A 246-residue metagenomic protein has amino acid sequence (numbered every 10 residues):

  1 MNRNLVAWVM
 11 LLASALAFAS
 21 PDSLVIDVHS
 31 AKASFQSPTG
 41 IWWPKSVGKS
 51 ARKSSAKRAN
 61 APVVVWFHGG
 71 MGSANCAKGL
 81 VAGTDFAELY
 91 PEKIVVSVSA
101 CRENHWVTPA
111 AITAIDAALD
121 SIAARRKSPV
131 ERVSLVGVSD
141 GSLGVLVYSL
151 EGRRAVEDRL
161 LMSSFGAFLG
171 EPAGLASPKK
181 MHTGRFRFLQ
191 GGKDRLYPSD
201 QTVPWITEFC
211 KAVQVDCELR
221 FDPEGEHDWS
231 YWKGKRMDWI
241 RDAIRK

Functional and structural regions predicted by a protein language model:
L12-A15: N-terminal signal peptide c-region/cleavage motif recognized by signal peptidases
A17-P62, P109, V138-D140, V147 (+5 more regions): A domain-start/cap signature at the N-terminus of enzymes
K57-A61, W66-W106: Short substrate-entry loop that stabilizes the transition state in hydrolases
A77-F86, G166-K179, P204: Alpha-helical scaffolding within the catalytic cores of extracellular/periplasmic polymer-degrading hydrolases
W106-R126: Alpha/beta-hydrolase active-site loop
R125, E131-K180: Primarily recognizes the serine-hydrolase "nucleophile elbow" in alpha/beta-hydrolase and SGNH/GDSL folds
R187-L189, R195-K246: C-terminal catalytic histidine-bearing segment of alpha/beta-hydrolase fold enzymes
